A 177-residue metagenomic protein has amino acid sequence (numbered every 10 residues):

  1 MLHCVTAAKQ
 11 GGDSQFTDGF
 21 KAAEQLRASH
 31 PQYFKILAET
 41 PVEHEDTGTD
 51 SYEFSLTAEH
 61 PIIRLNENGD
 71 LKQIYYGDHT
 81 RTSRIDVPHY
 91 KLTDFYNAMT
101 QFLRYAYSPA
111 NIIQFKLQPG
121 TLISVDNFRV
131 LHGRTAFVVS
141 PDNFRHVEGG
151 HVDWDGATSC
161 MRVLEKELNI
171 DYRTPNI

Functional and structural regions predicted by a protein language model:
M1-P119, I123-I177: Active-site environment of non-heme Fe oxygenases that use a 2-His-1-carboxylate facial triad
